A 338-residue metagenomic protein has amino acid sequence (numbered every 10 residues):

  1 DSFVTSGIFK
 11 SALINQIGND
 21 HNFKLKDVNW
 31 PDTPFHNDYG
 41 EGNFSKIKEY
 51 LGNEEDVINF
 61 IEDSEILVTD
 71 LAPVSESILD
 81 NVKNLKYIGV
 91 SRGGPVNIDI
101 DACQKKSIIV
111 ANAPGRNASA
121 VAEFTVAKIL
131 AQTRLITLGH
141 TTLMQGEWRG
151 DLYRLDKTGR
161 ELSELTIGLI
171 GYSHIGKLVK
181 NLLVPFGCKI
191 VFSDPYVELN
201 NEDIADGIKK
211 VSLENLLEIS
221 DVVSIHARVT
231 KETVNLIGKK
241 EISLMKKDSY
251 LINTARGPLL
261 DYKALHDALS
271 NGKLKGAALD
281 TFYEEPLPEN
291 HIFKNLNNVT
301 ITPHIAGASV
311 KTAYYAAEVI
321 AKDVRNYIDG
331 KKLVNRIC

Functional and structural regions predicted by a protein language model:
D1-S64, V191: N-terminal glycine-/charge-rich "phosphate-binding" loop or analogous flexible N-terminal tail
T5, Q104, N112-E123, Y283-C338: C-terminal helix-to-coil terminal segments
L71: Short His-centered aromatic/hydrophobic patch
E76, P195-I292: Rossmann-like adenosine-cofactor binding region
S91-R92, I108-S119, A255: Short beta->alpha connector loops at strand-helix junctions that form conserved, small/polar/Pro-enriched
K106, P114-T166, L178-N181, P185 (+1 more regions): Phosphate-binding beta-alpha-beta segment of Rossmann-like dinucleotide-binding domains, i.e., the NAD(P)
G168-G171: Conserved N-terminal Rossmann-fold NAD(P)-binding element of oxidoreductases
I175: Hydrophobic/small residue at the entry helix of a nucleotide-binding pocket
